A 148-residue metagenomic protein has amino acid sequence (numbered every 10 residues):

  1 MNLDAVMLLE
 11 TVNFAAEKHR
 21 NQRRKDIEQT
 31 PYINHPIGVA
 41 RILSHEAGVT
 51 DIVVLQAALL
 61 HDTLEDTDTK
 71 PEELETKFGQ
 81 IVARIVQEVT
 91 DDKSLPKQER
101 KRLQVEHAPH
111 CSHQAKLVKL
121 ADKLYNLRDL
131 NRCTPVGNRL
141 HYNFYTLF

Functional and structural regions predicted by a protein language model:
M1-F148: Active-site helical microenvironments for divalent-metal-assisted chemistry
